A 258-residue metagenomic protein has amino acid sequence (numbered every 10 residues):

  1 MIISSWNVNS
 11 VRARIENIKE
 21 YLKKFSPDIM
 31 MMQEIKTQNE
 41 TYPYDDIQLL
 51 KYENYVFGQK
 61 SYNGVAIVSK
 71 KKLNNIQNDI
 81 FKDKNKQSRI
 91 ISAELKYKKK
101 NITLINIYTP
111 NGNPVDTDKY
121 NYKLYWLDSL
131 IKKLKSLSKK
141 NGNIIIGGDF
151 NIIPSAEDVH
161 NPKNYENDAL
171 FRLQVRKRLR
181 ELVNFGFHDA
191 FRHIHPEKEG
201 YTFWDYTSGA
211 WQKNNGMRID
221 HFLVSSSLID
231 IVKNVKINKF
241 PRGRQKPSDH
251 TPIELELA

Functional and structural regions predicted by a protein language model:
M1-L49, E53, Y62-V65, P154 (+1 more regions): N-terminal, active-site-proximal structural segment of metallo-dependent hydrolase catalytic domains
M1-S10, N101-D116, G147, H250: Active-site-proximal beta-strand elements of phosphoester/diester hydrolases
W6-N7, L22-E40, L104, K133-D158 (+4 more regions): Active-site beta-strand/loop signature of hydrolases that rely on acidic residues for catalysis
I35-Q38, Y42-P114: Structured beta-strand-rich core segments of catalytic domains in phosphoester-bond hydrolases
L50, W126-I219: Metal-dependent phosphoesterases centered on the DNase I-like endonuclease/exonuclease/phosphatase
S61-I76, K198, G209-I231, L257: Conserved beta strand-loop-helix elements of the APE1-like EEP
K70-K71, A93-K99, S225-S226, S248 (+1 more regions): Active-site beta-strand termini and strand-to-loop segments that position acidic
F81, T109-L127, K163-N167: Surface-exposed cleft-lining segments at the edges of enzyme active sites
